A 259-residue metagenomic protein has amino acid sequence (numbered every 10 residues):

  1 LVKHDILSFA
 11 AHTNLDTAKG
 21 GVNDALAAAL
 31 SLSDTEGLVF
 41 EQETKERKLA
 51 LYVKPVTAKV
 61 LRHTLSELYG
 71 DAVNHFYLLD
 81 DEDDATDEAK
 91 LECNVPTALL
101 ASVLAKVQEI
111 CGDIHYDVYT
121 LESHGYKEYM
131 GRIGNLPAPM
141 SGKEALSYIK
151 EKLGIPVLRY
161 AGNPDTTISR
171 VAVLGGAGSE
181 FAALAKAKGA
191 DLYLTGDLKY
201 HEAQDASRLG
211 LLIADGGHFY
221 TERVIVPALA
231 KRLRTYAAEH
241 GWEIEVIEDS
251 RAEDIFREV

Functional and structural regions predicted by a protein language model:
L1-V259: Hydrophobic structural segments
